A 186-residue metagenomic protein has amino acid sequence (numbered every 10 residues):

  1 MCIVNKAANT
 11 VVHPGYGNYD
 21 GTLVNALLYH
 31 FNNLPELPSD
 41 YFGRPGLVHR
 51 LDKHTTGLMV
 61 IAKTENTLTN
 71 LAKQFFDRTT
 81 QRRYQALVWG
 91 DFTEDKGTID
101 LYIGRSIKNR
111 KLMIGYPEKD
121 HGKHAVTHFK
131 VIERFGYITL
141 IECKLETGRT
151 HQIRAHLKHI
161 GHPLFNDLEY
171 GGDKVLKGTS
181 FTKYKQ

Functional and structural regions predicted by a protein language model:
M1-I107: RNA pseudouridine synthases
Y19-L27, F76, R105, G136-Q186: Pseudouridine synthase
L37-Y41, K119-H121, L176-Y184: Short, glycine- and charge-enriched coil/turn segments that flank and shape catalytic ligand pockets
Y41-K73, Q81, G104-H162: The conserved catalytic core of RNA pseudouridine synthases
D91, I132-R134, D167: Residue-level recognition of beta-strand microenvironments
